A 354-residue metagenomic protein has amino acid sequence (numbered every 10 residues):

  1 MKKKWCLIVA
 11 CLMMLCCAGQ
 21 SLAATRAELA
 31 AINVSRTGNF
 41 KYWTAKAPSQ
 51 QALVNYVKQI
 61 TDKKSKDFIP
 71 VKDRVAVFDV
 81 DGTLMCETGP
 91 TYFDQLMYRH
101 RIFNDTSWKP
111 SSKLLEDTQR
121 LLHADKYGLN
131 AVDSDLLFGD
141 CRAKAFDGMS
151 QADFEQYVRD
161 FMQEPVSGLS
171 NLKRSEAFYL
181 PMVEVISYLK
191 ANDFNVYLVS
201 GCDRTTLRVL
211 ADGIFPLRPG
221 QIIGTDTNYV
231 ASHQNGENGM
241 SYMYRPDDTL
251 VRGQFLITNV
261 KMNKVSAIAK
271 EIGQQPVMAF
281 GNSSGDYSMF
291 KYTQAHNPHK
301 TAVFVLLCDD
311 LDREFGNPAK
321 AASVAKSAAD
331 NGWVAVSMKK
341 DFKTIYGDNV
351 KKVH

Functional and structural regions predicted by a protein language model:
M1-K2: N-terminal secretory signal peptides that target proteins for export/translocation
W5, C11-L12, G19-V80, Q95 (+2 more regions): Non-catalytic pre-domain segments flanking phosphatase-related domains
C6, C11, C16-C17, C86 (+3 more regions): Generic recognition of cysteine residues
A24-T44, K58, K66, D73 (+1 more regions): C-terminal cap/substrate-recognition subdomain and adjoining C-terminal extension of metal-dependent phosphatase-like
A47, G148, M262: Electropositive phosphate-/nucleotide-binding environments in soluble metabolic enzymes
K63, M85-E87, A231-S232: Short, solvent-exposed loop/turn elements at domain surfaces
R74-G89, F290: Asp-based phosphoryl-transfer active-site loop
G89-Y92, L96-E176, L180: A metal-dependent, Asp-based hydrolase signature
